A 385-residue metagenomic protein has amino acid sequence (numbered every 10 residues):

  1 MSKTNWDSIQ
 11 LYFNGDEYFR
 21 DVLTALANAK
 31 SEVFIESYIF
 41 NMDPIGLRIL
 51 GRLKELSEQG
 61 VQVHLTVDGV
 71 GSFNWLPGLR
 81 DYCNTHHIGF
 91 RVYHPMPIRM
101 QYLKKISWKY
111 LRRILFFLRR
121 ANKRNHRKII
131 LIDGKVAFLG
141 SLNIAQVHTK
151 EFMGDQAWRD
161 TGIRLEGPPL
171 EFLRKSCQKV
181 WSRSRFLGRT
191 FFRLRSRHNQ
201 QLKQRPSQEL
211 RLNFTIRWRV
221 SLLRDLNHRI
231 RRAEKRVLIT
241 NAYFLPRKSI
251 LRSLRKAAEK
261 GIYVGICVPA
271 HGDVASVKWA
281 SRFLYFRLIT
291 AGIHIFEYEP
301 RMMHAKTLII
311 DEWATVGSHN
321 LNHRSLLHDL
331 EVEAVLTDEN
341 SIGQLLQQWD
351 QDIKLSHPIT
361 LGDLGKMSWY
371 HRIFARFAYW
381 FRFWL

Functional and structural regions predicted by a protein language model:
M1-L385: Charged, low-complexity intrinsically disordered terminal segments
